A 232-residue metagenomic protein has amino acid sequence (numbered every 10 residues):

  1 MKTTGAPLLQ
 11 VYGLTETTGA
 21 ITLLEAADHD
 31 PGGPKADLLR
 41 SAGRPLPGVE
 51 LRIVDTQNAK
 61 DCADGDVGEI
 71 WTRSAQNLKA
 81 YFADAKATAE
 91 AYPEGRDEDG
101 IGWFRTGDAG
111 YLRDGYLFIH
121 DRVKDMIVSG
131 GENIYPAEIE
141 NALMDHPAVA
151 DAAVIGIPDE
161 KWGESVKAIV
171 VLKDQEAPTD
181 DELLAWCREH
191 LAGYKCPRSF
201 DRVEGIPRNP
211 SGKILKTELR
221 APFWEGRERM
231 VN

Functional and structural regions predicted by a protein language model:
M1-D37, E50, N58-A59: Gly/Ser/Thr-rich phosphate-binding loop
L9-E16, G43-P45, I155-I157, D201: Beta-strand->loop->alpha-helix junctions that form or flank phosphate-binding loops in nucleotide-handling enzymes
G19, P47-V49, G68, E164-V166 (+2 more regions): Change "...and in nucleic-acid phosphodiester-cleaving endonucleases..." to "...and in nucleic-acid processing enzymes
G33-A42, E98: Short, P/G- and charge-enriched loop/turn segments at secondary-structure junctions
R44-G48, N58-E94, I134: Conserved ATP/PPi-binding loop(s) of AMP-dependent carboxylate-activating enzymes
G48-W71, D114, E176-D180, L215: Conserved beta-loop-beta connector loops within the AMP-binding
S74, K79-A80, E90, I101 (+5 more regions): AMP-binding/adenylate-forming catalytic core of the ANL superfamily
A221-N232: Acidic/polar alpha-helix N-cap and adjacent early helical turns within long charge-rich amphipathic helices/linkers
